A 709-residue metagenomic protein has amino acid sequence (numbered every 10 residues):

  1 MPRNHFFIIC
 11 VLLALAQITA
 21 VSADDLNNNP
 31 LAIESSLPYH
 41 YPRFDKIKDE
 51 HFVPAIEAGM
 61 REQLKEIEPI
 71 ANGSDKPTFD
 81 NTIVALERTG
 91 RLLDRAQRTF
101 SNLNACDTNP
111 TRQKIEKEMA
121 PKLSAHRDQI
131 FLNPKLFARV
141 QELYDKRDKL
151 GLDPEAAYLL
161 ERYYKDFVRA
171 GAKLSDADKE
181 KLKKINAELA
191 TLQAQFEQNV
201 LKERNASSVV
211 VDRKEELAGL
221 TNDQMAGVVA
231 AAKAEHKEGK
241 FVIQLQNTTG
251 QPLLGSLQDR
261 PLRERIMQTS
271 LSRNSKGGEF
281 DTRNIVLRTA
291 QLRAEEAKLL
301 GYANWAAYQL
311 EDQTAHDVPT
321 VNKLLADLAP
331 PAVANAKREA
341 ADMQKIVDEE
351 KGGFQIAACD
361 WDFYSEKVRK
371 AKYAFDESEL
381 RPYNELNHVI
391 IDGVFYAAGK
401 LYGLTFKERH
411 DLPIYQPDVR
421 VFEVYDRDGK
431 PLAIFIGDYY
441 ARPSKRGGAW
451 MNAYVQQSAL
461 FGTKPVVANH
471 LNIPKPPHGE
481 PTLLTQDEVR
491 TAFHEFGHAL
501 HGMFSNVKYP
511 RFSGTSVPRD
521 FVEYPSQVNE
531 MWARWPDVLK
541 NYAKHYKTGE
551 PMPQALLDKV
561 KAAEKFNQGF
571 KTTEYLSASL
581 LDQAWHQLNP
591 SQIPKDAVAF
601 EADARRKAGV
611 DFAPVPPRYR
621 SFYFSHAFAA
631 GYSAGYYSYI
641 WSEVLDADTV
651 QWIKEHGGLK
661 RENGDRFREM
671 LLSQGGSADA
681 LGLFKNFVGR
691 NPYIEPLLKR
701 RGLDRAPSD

Functional and structural regions predicted by a protein language model:
M1-I8: Bacterial N-terminal signal peptides that target proteins for export
I8-Q17: Bacterial N-terminal signal peptides
T19-A23: Sec/Tat signal peptide C-region and signal peptidase I cleavage site
D24-N222, I653: N-terminal helix-rich structural modules
N28-K46, A58, G219, G227 (+11 more regions): C-terminal, non-catalytic "cap/extension" segments appended to globular domains
S36-H51, F100-M119, E142-K184, Q244-N284 (+6 more regions): Short His/Asp/Glu-rich catalytic/ion-coordination signatures at enzyme active sites or charged loops
E155, L159, E188-T191, Q198 (+8 more regions): Active-site-proximal, well-structured secondary-structure segments within enzyme catalytic domains
P474-F493: Short pre-active-site segment immediately N-terminal to the catalytic Zn-binding motif
